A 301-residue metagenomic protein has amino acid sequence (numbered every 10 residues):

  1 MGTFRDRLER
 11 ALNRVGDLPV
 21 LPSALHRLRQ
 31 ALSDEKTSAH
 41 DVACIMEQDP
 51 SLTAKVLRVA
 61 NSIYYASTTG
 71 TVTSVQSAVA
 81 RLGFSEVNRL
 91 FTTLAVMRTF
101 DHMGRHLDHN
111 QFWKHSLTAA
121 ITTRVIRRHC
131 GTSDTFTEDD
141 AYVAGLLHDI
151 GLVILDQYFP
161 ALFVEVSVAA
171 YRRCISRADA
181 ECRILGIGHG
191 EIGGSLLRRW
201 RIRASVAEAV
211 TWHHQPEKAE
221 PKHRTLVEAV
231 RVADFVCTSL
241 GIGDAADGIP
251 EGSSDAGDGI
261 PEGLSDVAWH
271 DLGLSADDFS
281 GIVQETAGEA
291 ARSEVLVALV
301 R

Functional and structural regions predicted by a protein language model:
M1, S275-R301: Terminal targeting/low-complexity segments that flank the catalytic cores of oxidoreductases
M1-D266, S293: Conserved alpha-helical "signature site" that marks functionally important helical segments or helix/loop junctions
T137-E138, A204-V206, L272-V283: Short, surface-exposed acidic
